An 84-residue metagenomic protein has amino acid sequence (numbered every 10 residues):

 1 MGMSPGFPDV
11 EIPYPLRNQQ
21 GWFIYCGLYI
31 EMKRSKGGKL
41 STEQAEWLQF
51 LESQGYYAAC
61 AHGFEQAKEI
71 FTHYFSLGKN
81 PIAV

Functional and structural regions predicted by a protein language model:
M1-V84: Catalytic phosphate/metal-binding cores of nucleic-acid and nucleotide-processing enzymes, i.e., regions that mediate
